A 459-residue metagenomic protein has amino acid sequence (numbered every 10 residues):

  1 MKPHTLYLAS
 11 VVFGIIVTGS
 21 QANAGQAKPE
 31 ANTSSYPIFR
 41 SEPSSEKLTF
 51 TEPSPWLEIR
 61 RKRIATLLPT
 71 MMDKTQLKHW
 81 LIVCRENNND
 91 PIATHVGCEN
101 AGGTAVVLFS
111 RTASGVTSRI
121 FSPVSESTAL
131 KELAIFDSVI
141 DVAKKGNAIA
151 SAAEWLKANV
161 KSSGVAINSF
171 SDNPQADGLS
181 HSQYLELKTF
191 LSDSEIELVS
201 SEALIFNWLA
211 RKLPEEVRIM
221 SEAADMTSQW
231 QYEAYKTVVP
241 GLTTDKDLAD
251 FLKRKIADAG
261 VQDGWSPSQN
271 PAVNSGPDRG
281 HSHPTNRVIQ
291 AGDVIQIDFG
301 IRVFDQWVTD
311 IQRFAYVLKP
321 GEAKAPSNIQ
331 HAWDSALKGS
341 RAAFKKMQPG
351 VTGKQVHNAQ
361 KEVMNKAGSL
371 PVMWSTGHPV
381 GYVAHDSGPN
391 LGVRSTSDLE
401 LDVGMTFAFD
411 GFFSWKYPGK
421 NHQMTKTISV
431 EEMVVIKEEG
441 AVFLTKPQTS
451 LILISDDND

Functional and structural regions predicted by a protein language model:
M1-A9: Bacterial N-terminal signal peptides that target proteins for export
A9-T18: Bacterial N-terminal signal peptides
S20-N23: Sec/Tat signal peptide C-region and signal peptidase I cleavage site
G25-D459: Active-site neighborhoods and metal-handling regions in enzymes and metal-associated proteins
